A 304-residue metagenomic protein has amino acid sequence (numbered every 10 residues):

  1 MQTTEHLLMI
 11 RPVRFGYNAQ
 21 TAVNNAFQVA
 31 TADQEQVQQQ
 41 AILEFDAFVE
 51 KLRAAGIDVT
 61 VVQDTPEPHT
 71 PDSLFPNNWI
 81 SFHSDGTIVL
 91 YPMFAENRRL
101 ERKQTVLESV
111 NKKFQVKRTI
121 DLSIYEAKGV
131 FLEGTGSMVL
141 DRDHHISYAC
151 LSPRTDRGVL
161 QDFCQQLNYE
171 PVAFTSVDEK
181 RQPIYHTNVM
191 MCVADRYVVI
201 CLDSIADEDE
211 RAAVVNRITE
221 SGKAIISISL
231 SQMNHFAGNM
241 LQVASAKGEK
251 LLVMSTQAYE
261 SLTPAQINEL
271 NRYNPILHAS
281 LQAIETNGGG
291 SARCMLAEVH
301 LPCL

Functional and structural regions predicted by a protein language model:
M1-L304: The feature marks the mature, well-folded catalytic cores of soluble enzymes
